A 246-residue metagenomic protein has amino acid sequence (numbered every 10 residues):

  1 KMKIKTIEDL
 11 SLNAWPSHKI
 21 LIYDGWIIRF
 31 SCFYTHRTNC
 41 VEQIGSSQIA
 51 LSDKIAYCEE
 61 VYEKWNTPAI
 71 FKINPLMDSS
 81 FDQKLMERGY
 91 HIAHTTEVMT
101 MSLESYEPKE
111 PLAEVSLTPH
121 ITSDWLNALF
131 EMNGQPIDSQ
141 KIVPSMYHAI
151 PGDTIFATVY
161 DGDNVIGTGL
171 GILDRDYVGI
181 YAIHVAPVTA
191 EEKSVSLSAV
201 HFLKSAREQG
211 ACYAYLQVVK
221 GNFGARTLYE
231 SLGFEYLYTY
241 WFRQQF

Functional and structural regions predicted by a protein language model:
K1-E8, E42-Q43, T96, Y106-I142 (+1 more regions): Short amphipathic alpha-helix that is part of the acyltransferase structural core
K1-K64, M77-D78, D82, I137-P144: N-terminal charged segments
E42-Q48, I183-E191, V219: A short, internal acetyl-CoA/4′-phosphopantetheine-binding micro-motif in the GNAT/acyltransferase core
L51-E59, V185, E191-E208, T227 (+1 more regions): Conserved acetyl-CoA-binding loop-helix of GNAT-fold acetyltransferases
L51-V115, H120-S123, R243-Q245: Acyl-donor-binding surface of acyltransferase catalytic domains
W65-N74, A206-Q217: Conserved GNAT acetyl-CoA-binding A-motif
D78-I92, S196, K220-T239, F246: Conserved active-site alpha-helix within GNAT-family acetyltransferase domains
D138-V188: A conserved beta-strand-loop-helix scaffold within acyl/acetyltransferase catalytic domains
